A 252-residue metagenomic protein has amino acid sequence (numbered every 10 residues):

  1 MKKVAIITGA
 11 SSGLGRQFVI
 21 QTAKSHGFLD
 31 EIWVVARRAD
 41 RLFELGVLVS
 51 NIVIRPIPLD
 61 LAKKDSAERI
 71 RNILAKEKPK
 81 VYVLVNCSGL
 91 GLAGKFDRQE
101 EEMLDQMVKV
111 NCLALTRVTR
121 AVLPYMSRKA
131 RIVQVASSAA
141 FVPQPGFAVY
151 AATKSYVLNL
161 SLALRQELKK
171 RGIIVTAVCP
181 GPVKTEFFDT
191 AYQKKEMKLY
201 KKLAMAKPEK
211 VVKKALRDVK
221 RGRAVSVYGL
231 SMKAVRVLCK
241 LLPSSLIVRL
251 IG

Functional and structural regions predicted by a protein language model:
S11-S12: Conserved glycine-rich cofactor-binding loop
H26-E44: Conserved glycine-rich Rossmann-like NAD(P)H-binding loop of the short-chain dehydrogenase/reductase
C87-L92: Conserved NAD(P)H cofactor-binding loop of Rossmann-fold oxidoreductase domains
K95-F96, E100-Q106: Substrate-binding pocket helix/loop in short-chain dehydrogenase/reductase
T119, T153: Active-site helix of classical SDR
S137: Residue(s) in the substrate-gating loop at a strand-loop-helix junction that position the organic substrate next
A177, K198-K233: C-terminal helical subdomain
